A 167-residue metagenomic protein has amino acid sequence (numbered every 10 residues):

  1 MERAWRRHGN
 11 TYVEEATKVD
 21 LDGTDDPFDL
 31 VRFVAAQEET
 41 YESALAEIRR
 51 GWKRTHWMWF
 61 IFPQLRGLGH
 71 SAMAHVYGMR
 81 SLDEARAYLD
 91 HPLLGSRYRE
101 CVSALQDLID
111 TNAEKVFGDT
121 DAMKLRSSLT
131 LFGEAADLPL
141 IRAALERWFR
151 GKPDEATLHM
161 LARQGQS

Functional and structural regions predicted by a protein language model:
R3-E39: Extreme N-terminal tail/first-helix region
Q37-R49: A long, hydrophobic alpha-helical segment
E47-L82: Hydrophobic/aromatic-rich, well-ordered segments within soluble, folded domains that form packed cores
K53-F60, R97, D121-L125, L140-A144: Residue-level detector of well-ordered alpha-helical segments, enriched for hydrophobic/aromatic packing positions
G67-M73, G133-A143: Short helix-capping/linker segments at secondary-structure and domain boundaries
H75-R97, K152-A156: C-terminal end-helix/capping segment
Y88-F132: Mid-chain, well-packed structural core segment of small domains
D137-S167: Charged phosphate-binding loop/patch that engages nucleotide di/tri-phosphates or the phosphate backbone of nucleic
